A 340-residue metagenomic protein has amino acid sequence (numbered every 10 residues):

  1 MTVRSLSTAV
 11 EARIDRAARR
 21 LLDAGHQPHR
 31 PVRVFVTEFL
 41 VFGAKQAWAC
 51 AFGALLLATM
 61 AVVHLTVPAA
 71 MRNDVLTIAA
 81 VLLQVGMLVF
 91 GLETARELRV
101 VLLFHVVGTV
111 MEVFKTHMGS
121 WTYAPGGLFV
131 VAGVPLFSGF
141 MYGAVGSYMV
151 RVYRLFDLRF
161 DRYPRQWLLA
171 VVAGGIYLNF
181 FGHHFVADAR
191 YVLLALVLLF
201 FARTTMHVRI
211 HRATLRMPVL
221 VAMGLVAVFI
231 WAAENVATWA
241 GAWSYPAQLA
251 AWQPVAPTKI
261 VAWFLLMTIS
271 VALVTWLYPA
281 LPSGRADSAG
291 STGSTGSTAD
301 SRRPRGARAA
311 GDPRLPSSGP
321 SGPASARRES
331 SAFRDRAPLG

Functional and structural regions predicted by a protein language model:
M1-G290, P316, L339: Aromatic-rich, lipid-facing transmembrane alpha helices and their immediate juxtamembrane interface loops in integral
S288-S301, S318-S321, S325: Compositionally biased, intrinsically disordered low-complexity segments enriched for polar/charged residues
P316, P320-G340: Long, low-complexity, intrinsically disordered segments
